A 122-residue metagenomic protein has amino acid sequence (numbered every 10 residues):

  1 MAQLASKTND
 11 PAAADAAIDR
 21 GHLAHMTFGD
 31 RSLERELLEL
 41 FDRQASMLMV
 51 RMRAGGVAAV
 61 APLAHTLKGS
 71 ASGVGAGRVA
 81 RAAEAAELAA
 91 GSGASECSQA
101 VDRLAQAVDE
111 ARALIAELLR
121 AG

Functional and structural regions predicted by a protein language model:
M1-D15: Intrinsically disordered or compositionally simple regulatory linkers and C-terminal tails in signal-transduction
S6-N9, E84-E87, G93-A94, A111 (+1 more regions): Short intrinsically disordered, low-complexity segments
A13-A16, F41, V79: Generic alpha-helical segment signature
I18-T66, C97-L119: Long, amphipathic alpha-helical coiled-coil segments characteristic of histidine-phosphotransfer scaffolds
A59-A64, A71-S92, Q99, R103: Short, well-ordered alpha-helical segments that carry or flank key catalytic/ligand-binding motifs at enzyme/regulatory
